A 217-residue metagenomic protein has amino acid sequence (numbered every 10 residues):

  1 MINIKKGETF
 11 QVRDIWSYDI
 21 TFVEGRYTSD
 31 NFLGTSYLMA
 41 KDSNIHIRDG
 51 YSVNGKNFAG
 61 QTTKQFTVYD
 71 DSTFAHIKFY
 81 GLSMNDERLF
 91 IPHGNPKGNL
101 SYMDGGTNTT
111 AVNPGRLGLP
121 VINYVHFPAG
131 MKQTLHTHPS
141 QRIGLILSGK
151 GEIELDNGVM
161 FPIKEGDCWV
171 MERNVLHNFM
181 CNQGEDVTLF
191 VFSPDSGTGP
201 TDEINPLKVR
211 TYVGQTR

Functional and structural regions predicted by a protein language model:
M1-K5, S83-D86: Preference for solvent-exposed, low-hydrophobicity sequence contexts
I2-S36, K97-K132: A short glycine-rich, His/Asp/Glu-containing loop-to-beta-strand
L33-H46, Y124-P128, T137-I153, F192-P194: Short, conserved beta-strand element in jelly-roll/cupin
M39, Q65-T73, F179-N182: Asparagine-centered strand-capping/turn motif at beta-strand->loop junctions
M39-N44, T62, D71, Y80-M84 (+1 more regions): Short, flexible beta-strand-to-coil junctions
D42-Y69, L155-N174: Short acidic-glycine-tyrosine-enriched beta hairpin
A75-G106, M180-R217: Double-stranded beta-helix
N123-V125, T134, R142, E154 (+4 more regions): A structural feature that tracks compact, well-ordered secondary-structure segments with a strong bias toward
